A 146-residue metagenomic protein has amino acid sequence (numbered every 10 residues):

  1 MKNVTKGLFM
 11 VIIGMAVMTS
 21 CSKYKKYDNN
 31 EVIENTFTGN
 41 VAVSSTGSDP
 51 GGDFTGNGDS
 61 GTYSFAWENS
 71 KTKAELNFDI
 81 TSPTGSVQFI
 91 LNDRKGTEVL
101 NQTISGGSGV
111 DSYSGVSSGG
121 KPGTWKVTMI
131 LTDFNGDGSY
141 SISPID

Functional and structural regions predicted by a protein language model:
M1-K23: Sec-dependent bacterial lipoprotein signal peptides
K25-E68, Q102: Transition segment at domain starts
F65, D111-S117: Exposed aromatic-hydrophobic patches
N69-L76, P122: Extended extracellular/luminal ectodomain segments enriched in beta-structured repeat modules
K71, T81-S86, F134-N135: Short proline/glycine-enriched turn/loop motifs at strand-loop junctions of beta-rich domains
T84-N101, Y140-I145: Short, surface-exposed beta-strand/strand-loop-strand elements in extracellular ectodomains
G109, K121-W125: A glycine-anchored, Pro-Gly-centered beta-turn/N-cap motif
T128-D146: Edge beta-strands of jelly-roll/beta-sandwich modules across compartments, strongly enriched in secreted/luminal
